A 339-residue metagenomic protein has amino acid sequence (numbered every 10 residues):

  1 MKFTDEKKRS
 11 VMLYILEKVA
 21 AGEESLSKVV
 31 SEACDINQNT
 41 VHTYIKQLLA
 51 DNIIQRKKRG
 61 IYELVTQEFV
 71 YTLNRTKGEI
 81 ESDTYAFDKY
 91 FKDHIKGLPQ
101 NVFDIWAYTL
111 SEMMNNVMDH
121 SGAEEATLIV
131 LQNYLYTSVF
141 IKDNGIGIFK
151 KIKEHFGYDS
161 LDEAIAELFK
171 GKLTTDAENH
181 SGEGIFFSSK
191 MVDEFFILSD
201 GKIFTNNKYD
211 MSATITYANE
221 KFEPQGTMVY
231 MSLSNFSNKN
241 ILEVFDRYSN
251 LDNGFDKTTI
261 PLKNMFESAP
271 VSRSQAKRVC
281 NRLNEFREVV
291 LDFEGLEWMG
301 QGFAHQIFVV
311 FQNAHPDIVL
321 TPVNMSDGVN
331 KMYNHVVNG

Functional and structural regions predicted by a protein language model:
M1-S111, H120-A123, S237-C280, L320-G339: Bergerat-fold GHKL ATPase/HATPase_c domain
G22-E23, R287, P316: Flexible coil/turn residues that form the inter-helical turn or adjacent wing/linker of helix-turn-helix
Q55, G60-T72, V117-I241, F311-Q312: Conserved beta-strand-loop-beta-strand hairpin that lines the nucleotide-binding pocket of ATP/GTP-utilizing enzymes
F187, R278, Q306-I307: A short acidic, amphipathic alpha-helical/loop segment
N207-K208, G300-H305, K331-Y333: A short acidic (Asp/Glu
F222-P224, R282-E285: A structural signal for short secondary-structure junctions
V279, F286-M299: Short, glycine-/small-residue-enriched flexible loop/hinge segments at domain edges that mediate gating
F303-A314: Short, non-transmembrane amphipathic alpha-helical segments
